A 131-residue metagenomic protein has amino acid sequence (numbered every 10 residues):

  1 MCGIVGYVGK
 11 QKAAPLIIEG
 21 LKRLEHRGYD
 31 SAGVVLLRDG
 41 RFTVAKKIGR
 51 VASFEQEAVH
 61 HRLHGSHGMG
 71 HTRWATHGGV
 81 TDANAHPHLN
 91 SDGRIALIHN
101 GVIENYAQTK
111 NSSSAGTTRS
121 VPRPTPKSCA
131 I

Functional and structural regions predicted by a protein language model:
M1-I131: Conserved short alpha-helical segments that host acidic/polar catalytic motifs at enzyme active sites
